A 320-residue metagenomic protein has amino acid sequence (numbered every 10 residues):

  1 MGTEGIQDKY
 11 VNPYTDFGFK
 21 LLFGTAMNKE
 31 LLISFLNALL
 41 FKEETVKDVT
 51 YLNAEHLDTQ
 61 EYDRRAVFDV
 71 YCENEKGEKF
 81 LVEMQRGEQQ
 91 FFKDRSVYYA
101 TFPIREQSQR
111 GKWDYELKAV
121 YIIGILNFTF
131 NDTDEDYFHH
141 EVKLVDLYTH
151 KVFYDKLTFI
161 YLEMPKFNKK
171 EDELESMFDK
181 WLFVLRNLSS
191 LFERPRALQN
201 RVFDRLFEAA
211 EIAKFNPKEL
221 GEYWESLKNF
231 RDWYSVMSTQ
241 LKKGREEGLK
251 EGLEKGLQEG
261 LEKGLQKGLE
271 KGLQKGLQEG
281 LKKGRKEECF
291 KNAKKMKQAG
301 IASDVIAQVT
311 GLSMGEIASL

Functional and structural regions predicted by a protein language model:
M1-L320: Elongated, amphipathic alpha-helical interaction scaffolds
